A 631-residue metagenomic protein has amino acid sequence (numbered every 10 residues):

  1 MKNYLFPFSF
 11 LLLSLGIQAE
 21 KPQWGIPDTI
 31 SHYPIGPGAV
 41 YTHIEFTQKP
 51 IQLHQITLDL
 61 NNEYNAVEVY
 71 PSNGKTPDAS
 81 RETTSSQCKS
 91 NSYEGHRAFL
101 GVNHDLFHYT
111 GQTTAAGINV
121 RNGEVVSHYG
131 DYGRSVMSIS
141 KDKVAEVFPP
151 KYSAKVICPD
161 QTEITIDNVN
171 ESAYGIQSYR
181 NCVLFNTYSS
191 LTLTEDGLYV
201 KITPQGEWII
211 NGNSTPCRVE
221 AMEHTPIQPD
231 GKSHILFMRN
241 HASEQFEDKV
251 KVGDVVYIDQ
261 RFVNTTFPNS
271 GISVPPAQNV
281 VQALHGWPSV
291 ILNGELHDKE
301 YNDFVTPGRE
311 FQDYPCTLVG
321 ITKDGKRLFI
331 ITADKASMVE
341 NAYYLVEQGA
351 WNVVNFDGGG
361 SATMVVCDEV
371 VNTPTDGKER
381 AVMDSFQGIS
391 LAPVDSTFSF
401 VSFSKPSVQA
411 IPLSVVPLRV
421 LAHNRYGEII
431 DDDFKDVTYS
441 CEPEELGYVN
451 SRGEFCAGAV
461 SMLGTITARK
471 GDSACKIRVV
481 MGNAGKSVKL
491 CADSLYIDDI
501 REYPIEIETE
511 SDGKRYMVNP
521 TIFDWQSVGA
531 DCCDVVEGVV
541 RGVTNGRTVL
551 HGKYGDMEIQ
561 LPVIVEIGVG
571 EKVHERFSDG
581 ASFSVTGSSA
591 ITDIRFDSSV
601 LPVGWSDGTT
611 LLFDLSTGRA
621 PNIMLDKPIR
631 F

Functional and structural regions predicted by a protein language model:
E20-I235: Zymogen propeptides
Y109-D131, S135, I139-K141, V290-W351 (+1 more regions): Conserved, well-ordered active-site substructure
S414-E428, I500-R515, L550: Beta-strand-rich structural segments
S440-E454, V518, Q526-G538: Low-complexity "stalk/linker" and mucin-like segments enriched in Ser/Thr/Pro/Ala/Gly
V449-T465, D534-V549: Extracellular/luminal low-complexity segments enriched in Ser/Thr/Pro
S473-G482, E558-I567: Edge beta-strands of extracellular beta-sandwich domains
I564-F596: Extracellular carbohydrate-recognition regions
R595-P621: Short carbohydrate-recognition loop motifs
